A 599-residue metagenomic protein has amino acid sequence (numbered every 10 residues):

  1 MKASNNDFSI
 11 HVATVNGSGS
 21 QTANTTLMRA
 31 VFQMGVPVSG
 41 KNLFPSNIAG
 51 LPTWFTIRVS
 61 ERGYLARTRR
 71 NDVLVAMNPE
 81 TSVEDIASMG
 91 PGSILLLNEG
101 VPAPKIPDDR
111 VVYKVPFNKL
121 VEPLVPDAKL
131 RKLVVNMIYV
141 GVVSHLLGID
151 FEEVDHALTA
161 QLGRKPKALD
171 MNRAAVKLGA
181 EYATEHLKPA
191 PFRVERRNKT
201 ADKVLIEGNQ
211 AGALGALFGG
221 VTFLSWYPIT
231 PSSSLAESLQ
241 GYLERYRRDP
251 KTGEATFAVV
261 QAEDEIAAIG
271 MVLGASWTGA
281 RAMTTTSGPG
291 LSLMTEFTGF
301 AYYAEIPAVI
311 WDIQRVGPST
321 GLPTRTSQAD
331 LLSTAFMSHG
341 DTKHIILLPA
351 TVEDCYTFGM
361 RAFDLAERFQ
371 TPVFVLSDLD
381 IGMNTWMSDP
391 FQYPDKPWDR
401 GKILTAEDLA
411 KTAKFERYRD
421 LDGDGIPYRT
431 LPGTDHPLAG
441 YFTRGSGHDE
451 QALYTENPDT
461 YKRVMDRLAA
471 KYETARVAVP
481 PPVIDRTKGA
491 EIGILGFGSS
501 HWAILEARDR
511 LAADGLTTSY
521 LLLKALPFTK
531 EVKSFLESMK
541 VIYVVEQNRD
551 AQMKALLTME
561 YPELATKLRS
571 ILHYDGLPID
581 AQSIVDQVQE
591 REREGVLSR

Functional and structural regions predicted by a protein language model:
M1-G219, F223-S225: Active-site cofactor/cluster-binding pocket
K2-M89, F223, T230-F336, I345-A366 (+1 more regions): Thiamine diphosphate
D7, L162, E185-A201, A216-V221 (+6 more regions): Gly-rich Lys/Arg/Thr-decorated short loops/hinges at beta-loop-alpha junctions or inter-strand turns that position
P45-I48, P102-K105, L120, S233 (+7 more regions): Short gly/pro/ser/thr-enriched loop/turn and capping motifs at secondary-structure boundaries
T56, S60, M77, V112-K114 (+14 more regions): Metallocofactor- and cofactor-centric catalytic cores in central/energy metabolism, strongly enriched
A76-N78, L96-N98, P116, T286 (+4 more regions): Short beta-strand segments
M89-L95, D109-R110, F257, A280 (+3 more regions): A short helix->loop->beta-strand "cap" motif at the edges of active sites that frequently abuts
L205-A213, L217-G219, F358, F363-R599: Flexible, low-complexity linker and terminal segments
